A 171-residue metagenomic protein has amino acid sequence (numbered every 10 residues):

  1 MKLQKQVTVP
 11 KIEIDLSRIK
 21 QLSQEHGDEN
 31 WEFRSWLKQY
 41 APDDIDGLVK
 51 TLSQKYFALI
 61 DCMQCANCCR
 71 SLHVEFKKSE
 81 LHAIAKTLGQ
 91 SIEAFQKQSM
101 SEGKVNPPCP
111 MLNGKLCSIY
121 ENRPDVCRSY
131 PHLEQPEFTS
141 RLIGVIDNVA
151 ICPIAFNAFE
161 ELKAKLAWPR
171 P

Functional and structural regions predicted by a protein language model:
M1-P171: Short loop/turn segments that flank or connect secondary-structure elements
